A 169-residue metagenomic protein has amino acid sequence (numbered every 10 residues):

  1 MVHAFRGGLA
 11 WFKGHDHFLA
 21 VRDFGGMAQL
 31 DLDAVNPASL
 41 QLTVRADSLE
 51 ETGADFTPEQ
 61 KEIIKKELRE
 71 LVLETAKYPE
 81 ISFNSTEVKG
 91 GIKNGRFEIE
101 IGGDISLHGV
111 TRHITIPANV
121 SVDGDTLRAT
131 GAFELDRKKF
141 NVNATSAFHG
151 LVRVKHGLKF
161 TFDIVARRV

Functional and structural regions predicted by a protein language model:
M1-V169: Low-complexity, acidic/polar, glycine-enriched regions of mature
